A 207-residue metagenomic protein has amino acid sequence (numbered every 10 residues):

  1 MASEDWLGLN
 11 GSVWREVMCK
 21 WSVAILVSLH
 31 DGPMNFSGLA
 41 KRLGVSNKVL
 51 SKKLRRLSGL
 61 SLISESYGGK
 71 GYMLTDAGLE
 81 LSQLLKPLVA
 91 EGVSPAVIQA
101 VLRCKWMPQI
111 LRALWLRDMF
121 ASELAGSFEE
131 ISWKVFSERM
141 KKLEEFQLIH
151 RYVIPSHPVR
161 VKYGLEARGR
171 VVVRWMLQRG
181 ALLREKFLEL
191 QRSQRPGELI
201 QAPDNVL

Functional and structural regions predicted by a protein language model:
M1-E16, K20, A24-L26, S64-E65 (+3 more regions): Hydrophobic, helix-prone linear segments
A2-V49, L60, G71-M73, V97-V135: N-terminal helix-turn-helix DNA-binding core of bacterial DNA-binding proteins
V23-L26, S51-R55, M140-E144: Short, hydrophobic-biased segments on the C-terminal half of alpha helices that form "recognition helices"
L39, G44, L50, L54 (+3 more regions): Transmembrane alpha-helices
S58-Y67, E144-I154: A short, conserved structural fragment
Y67-L88, H157-M176: Basic, amphipathic "hinge/linker" alpha-helix immediately C-terminal to the N-terminal HTH DNA-binding motif
Q83-S127, V171-L207: Amphipathic alpha-helical dimerization/coiled-coil segments that flank or bridge DNA-binding/regulatory modules
A90-Q99, E145, Y152-V153, R160-V161: Solvent-exposed, charged amphipathic helical/linker segments at domain boundaries
